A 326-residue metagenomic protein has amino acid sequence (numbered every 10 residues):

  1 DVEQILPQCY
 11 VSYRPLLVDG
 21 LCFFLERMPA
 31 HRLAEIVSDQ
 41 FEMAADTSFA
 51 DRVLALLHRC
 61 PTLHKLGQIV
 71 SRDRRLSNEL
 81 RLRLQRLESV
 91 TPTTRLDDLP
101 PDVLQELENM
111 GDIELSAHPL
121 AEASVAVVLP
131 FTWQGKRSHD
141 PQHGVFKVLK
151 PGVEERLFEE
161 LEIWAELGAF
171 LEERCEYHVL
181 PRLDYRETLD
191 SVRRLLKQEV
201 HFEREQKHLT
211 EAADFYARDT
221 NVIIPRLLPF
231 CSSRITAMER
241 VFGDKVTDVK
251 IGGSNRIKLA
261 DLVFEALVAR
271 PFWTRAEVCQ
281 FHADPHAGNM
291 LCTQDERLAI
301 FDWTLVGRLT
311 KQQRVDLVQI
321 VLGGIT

Functional and structural regions predicted by a protein language model:
D1-R275, C279-H282, L291-V315, Q319-T326: Broad phosphate/nucleotide-binding scaffolds in NTP-utilizing and phosphate-metabolizing enzymes
P285-A287: Hydrophobic HxD+1 residue recognition
